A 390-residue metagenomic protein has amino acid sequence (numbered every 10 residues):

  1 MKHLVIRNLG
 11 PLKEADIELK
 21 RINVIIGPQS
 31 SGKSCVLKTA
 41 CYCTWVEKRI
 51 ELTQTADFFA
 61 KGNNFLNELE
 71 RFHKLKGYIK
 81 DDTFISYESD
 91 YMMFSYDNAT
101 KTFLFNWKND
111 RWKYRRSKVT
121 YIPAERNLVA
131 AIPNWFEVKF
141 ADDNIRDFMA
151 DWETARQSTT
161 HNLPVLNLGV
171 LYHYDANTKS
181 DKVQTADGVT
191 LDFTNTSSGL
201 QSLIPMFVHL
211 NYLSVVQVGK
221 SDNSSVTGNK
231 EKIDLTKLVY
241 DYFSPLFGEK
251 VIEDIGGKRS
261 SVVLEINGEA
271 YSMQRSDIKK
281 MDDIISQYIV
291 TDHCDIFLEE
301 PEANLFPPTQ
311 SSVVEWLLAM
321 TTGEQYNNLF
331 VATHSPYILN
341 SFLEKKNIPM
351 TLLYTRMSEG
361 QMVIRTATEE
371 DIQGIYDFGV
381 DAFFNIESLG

Functional and structural regions predicted by a protein language model:
M1-Y42: Pre-Walker A-like glycine/lysine-rich segment at the N-terminus of P-loop NTPase domains
E18, A40, T44-I296, E344 (+1 more regions): Phosphate-coordinating catalytic segments in nucleotide- and nucleic-acid-processing enzymes
D81, D110-K113, L318-Q325, Y337-G390: RecA-like P-loop NTPase motor core
H293, Q325-F330: Loop/turn-to-beta-strand initiation segments
E299-P301: Walker B catalytic acidic pair
F306-P307: Conserved D-loop-proximal element of ABC-family nucleotide-binding domains
S312-L317: Conserved hydrophobic alpha-helix in the ABC-type ATPase nucleotide-binding domain
A332-H334: H-loop/switch region of ABC-family ATPase nucleotide-binding domains
